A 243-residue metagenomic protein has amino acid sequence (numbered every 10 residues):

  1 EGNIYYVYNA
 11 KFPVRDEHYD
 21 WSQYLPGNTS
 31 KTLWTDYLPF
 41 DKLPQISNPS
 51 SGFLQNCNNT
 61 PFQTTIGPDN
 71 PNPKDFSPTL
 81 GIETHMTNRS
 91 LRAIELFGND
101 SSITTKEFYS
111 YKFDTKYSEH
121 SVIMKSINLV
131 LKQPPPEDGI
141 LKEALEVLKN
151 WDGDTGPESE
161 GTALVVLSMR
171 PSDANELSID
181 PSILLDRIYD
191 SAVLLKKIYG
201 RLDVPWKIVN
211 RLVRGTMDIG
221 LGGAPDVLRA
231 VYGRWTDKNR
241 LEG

Functional and structural regions predicted by a protein language model:
G2-K106, E119, S126: Catalytic nucleotidyl-transfer cores of nucleotide-processing enzymes
G2-Y5, A10-K31, L54, T105 (+1 more regions): Acidic, low-complexity N-terminal propeptides/linkers enriched in Ser/Thr/Asp/Gly that mediate export, maturation
